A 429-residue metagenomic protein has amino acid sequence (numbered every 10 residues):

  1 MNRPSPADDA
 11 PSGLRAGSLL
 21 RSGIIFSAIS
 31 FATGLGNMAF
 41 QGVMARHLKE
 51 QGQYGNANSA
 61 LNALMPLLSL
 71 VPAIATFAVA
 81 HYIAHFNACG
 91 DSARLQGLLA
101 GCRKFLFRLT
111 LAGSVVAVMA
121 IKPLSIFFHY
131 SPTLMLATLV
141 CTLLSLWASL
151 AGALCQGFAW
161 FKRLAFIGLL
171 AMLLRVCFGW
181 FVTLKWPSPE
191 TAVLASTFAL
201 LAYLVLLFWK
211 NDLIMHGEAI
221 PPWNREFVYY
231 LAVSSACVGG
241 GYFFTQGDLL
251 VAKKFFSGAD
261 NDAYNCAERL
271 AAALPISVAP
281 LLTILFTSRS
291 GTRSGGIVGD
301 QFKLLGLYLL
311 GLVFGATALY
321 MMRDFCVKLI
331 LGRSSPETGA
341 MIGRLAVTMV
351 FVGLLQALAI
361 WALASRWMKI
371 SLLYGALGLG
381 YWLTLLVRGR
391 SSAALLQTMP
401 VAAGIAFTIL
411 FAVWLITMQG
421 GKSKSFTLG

Functional and structural regions predicted by a protein language model:
N2-L19, L136, K162-F166, K185-S196 (+4 more regions): Interhelical loop/hinge segments that connect adjacent transmembrane helices in multipass membrane
R3, R15-A80, C141, V176 (+1 more regions): Signature of the first transmembrane helix
G17-T33, S59-A60, M65, P72-I121 (+1 more regions): Membrane-water interface segments that mark the loop-to-transmembrane alpha-helix transition
G42, A73-C89, A271-G295, A364: Helix-loop junctions and terminal segments of transmembrane helices in multi-pass membrane transport/translocation
L61-P72, G241, Y264-T283, G315 (+1 more regions): Transmembrane helix-bundle signature of multi-pass secondary active exporters and lipid flippases
A112-Y130, F314-R333: Short membrane-interface helical motifs at transmembrane helix boundaries in multi-pass membrane transporters
P132-L136, A165-L213, A376, A393-T417: Hydrophobic alpha-helical transmembrane segments
L144-F166, G291, V347-Y374: Membrane-interface junctions at transmembrane-helix termini in multi-pass inner-membrane proteins
